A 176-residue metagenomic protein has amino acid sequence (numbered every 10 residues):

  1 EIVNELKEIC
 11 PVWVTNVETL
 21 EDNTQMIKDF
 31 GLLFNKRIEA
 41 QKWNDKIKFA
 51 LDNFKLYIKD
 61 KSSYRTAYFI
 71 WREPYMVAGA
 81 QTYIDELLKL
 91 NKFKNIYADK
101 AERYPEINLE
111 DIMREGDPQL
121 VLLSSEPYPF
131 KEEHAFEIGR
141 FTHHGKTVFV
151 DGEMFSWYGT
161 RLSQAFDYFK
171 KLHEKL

Functional and structural regions predicted by a protein language model:
E1-E21, F54-Y158: Binding-cleft/active-site segments that stabilize strongly anionic ligands or cofactors
I27-N35: Helix-loop "lid/cap" segments that line or gate small-molecule binding pockets
F34, H173-L176: Short, hydrophobic alpha-helical segments
R37-D60: Mid-sequence helix-capping/hinge segment at a functional interface
R161-Q164: Post-His helix in hydrolase/transferase enzymes
